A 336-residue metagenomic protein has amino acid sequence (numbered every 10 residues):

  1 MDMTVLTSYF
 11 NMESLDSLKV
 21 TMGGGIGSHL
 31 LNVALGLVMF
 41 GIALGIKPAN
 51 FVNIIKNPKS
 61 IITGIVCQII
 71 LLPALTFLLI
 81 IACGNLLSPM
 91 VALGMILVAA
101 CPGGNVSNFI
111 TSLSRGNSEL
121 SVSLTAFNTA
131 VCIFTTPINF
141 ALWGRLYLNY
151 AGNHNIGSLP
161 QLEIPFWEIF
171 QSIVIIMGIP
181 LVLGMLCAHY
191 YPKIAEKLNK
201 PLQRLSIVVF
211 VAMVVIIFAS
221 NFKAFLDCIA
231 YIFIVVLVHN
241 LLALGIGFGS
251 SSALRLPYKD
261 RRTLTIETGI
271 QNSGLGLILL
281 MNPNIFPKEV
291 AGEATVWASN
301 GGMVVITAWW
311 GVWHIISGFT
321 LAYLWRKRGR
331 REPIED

Functional and structural regions predicted by a protein language model:
M1-D336: Alpha-helical transmembrane segments of multi-pass small-molecule/ion transporters
